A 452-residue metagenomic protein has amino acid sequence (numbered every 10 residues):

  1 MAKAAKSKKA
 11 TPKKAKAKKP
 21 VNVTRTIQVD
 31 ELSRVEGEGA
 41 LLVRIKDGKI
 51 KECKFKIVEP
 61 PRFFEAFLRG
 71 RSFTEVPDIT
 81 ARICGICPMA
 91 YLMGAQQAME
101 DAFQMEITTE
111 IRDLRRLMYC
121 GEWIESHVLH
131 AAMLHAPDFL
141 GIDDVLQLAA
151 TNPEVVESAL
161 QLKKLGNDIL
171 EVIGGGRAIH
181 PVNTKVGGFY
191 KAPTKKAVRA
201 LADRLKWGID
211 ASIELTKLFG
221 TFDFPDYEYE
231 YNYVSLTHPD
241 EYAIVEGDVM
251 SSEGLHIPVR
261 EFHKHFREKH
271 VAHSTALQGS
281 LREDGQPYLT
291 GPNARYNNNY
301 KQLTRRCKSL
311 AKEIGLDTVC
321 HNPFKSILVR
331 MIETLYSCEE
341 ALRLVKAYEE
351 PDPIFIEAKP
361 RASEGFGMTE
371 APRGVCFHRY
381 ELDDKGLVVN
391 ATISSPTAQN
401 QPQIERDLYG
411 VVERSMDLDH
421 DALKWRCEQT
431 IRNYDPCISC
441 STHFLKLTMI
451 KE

Functional and structural regions predicted by a protein language model:
A2-V375, S395-E452: Active-site bordering "gate/hinge" segments that shape substrate access to catalytic or cofactor-binding pockets
R373, H378-Y380, N390: A translation/RNA-centric and nucleic-acid-associated enzymatic feature enriched in Class II aminoacyl-tRNA synthetases
G386: Active-site catalytic microenvironments in core metabolic enzymes, especially phosphate/sugar-handling
